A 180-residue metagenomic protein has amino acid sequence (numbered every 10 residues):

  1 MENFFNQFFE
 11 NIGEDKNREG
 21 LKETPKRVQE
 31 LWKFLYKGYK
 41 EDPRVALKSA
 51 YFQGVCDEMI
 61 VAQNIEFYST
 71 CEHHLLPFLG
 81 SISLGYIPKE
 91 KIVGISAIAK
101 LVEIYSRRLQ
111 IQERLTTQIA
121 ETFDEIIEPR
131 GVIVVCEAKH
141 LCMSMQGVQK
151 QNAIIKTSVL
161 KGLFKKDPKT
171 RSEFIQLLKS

Functional and structural regions predicted by a protein language model:
M1-S180: A domain-level signal for the structural core that forms small-molecule/cofactor-binding pockets and catalytic centers
